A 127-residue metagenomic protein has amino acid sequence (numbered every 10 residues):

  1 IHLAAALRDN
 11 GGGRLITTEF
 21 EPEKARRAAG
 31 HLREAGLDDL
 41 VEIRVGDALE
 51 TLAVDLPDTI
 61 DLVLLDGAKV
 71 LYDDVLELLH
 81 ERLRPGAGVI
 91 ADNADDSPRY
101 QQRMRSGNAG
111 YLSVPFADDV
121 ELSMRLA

Functional and structural regions predicted by a protein language model:
I1-N10: Conserved SAM-binding loop of SAM-dependent methyltransferases across substrates and taxa, primarily the Class I
L7-R8, L37, L83-P85: Helix-to-beta-strand junctions that scaffold the AdoMet/dcAdoMet cofactor pocket in Class I SAM-dependent enzymes
G12-E19: Conserved SAM-binding motif I beta-strand of class I
E21-D58: S-adenosyl-L-methionine
R44-E50, L62-L76: Acidic/histidine-rich catalytic cores of soluble enzymes
D58-L65, G88: Short SAM/SAH-binding signature in class I
K69-A127: C-terminal substrate-binding/active-site "lid" region of AdoMet-derived donor-dependent transferases
